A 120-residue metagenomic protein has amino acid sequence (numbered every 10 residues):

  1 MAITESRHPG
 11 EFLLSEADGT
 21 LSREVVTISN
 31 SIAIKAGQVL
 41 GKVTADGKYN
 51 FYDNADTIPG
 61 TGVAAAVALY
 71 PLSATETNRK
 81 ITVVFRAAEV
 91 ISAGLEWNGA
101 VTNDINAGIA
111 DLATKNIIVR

Functional and structural regions predicted by a protein language model:
M1-R120: Surface-exposed, low-hydrophobicity beta-strand/loop segments enriched in small/polar/acidic residues
